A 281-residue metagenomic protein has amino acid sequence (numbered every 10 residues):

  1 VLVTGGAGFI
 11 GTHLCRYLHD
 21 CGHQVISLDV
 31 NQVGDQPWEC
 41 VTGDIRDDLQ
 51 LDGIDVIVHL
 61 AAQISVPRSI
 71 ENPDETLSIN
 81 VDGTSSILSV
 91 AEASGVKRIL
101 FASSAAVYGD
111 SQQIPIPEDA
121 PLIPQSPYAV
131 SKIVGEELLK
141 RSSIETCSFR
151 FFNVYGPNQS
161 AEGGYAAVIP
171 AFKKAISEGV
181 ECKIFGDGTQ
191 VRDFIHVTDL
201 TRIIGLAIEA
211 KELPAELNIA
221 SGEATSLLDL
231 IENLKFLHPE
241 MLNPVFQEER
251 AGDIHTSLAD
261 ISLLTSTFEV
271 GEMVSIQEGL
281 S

Functional and structural regions predicted by a protein language model:
V1-C21: N-terminal Rossmann NAD(P)H-binding glycine-rich loop of SDR-like oxidoreductase domains
T4, L28, I57-A61, I99-A105 (+1 more regions): SDR active-site strand-loop-helix element
H13, Y17, V90, L138 (+3 more regions): Rossmann-fold NAD(P)-dependent oxidoreductase module
H23-Q32: Conserved glycine-rich Rossmann-like NAD(P)H-binding loop of the short-chain dehydrogenase/reductase
G34-D47: Rossmann-fold cofactor-recognition segment
D48-I79: NAD(P)H-binding glycine-rich loop region in Rossmannoid oxidoreductase-like domains and their noncatalytic homologs
E71-S89, A93, K97-R98, V107-Y155 (+1 more regions): Catalytic helix-loop patch of NAD(P)-dependent Rossmann-fold dehydrogenases
I176-S281: C-terminal substrate-binding subdomain of Rossmann-fold SDR/epimerase-dehydratase oxidoreductases
